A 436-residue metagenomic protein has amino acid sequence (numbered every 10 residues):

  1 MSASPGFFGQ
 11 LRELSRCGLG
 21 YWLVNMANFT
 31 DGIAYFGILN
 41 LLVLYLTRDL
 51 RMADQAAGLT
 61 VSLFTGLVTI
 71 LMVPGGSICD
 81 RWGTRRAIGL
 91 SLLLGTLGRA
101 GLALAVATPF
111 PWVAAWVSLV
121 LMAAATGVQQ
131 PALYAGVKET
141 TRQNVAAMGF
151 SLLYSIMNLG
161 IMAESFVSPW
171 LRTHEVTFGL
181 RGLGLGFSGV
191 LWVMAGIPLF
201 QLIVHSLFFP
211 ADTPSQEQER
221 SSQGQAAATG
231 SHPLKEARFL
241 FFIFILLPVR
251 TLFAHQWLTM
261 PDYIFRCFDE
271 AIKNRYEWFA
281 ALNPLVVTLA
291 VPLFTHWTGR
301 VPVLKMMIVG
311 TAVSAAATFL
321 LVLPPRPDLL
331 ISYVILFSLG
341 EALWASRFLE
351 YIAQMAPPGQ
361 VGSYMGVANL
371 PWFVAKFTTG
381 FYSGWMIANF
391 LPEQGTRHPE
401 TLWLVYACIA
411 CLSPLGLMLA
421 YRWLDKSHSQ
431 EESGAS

Functional and structural regions predicted by a protein language model:
F29, P111-Q129, D328-W344: Hydrophobic core of transmembrane alpha-helices in multi-pass small-molecule transporters, especially MFS/SLC-type
N40-A56, T173, L258-Y276: Short amphipathic helix-loop junctions that connect adjacent transmembrane helices in Major Facilitator Superfamily/SLC
V68-I70, K273-G299, G310: Transmembrane alpha-helices of Major Facilitator/SLC transporters
L71-T84, R172, L289-V303, I387: Helix-to-loop junctions at the C-terminal end of transmembrane segments in multipass secondary transporters
L93-F110, A312-P325: C-terminal ends and interior cores of transmembrane alpha-helices in multi-pass membrane transporters/permeases
V128-R142, L343-P357: Intracellular juxtamembrane helix-capping segments at the cytosolic ends of symmetry-related transmembrane helices
A147-T173, I197-P198, V367-S383: Glycine-rich segments within core transmembrane alpha-helices of 12-TM secondary carriers
W170-G196, W385-C411: A membrane-interface helix-boundary motif in multi-pass transporters
